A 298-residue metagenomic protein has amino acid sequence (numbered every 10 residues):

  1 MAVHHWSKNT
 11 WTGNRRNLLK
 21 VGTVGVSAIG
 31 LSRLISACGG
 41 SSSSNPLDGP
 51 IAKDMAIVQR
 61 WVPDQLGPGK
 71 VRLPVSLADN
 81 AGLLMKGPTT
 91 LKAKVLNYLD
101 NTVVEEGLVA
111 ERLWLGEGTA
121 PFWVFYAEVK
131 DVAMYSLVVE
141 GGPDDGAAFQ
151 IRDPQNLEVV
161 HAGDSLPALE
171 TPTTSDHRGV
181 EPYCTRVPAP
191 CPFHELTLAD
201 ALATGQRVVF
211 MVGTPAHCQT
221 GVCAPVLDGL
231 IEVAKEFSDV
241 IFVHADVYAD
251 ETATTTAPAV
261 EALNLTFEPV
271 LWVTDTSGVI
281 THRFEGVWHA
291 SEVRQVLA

Functional and structural regions predicted by a protein language model:
M1-N17, V24-A37: N-terminal secretory signal peptides
W6, S43-A203: Non-globular targeting/processing and membrane-anchoring segments
L34, C38-P46: Bacterial lipoprotein signal-peptidase II cleavage site
A203-H217: Short active-site neighborhood of thiol/selenol oxidoreductases, capturing the structured segment around
G221-K235: Typically the conserved alpha-helix immediately C-terminal to a functionally engaged Cys/Sec in thioredoxin-like
V247-F267: Thioredoxin-like thiol-disulfide oxidoreductase module
P269-H282: A short, hydrophobic beta-strand/beta-hairpin element that forms part of a small beta-sheet core
I280-A298: Non-catalytic, surface beta->alpha helical segment in thiol-disulfide oxidoreductase systems
